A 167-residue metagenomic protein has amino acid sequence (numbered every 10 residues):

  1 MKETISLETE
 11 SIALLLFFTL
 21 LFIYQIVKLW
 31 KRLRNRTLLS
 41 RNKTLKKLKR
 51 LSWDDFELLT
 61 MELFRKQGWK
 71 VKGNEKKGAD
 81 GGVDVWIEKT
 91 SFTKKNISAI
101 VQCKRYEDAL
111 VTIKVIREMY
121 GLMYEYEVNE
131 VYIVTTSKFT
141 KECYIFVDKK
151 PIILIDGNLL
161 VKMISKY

Functional and structural regions predicted by a protein language model:
M1-G81, W86-Y167: Mixed-charge (Asp/Glu-Lys/Arg
